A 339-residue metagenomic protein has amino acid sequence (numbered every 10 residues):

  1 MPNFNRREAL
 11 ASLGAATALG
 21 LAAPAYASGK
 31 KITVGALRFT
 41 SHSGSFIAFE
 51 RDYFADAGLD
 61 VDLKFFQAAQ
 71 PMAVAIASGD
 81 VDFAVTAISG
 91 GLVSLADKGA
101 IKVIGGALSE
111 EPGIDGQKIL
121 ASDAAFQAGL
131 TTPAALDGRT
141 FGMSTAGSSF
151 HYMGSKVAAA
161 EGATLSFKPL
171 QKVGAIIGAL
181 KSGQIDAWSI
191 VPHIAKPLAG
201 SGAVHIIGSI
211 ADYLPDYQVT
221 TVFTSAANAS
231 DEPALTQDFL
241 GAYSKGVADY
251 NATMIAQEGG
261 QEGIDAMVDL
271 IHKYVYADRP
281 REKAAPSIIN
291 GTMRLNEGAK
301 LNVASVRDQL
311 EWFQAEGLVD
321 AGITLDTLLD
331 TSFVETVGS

Functional and structural regions predicted by a protein language model:
M1-A16: N-terminal secretory signal peptides and thylakoid transit peptides that target proteins across membranes
A27-E161, F167-L170, D186-P192, G208 (+1 more regions): Short, glycine-/small- and polar/acidic-enriched structural segments that line small-molecule recognition paths
P71-A73, G90-G91, A175-A179, I194-A195 (+1 more regions): Short, hydrophobic alpha-helical packing/hinge segments within bilobed ligand-binding/sensory domains
S109-K118, V204-E232, L240, D330-E335: Periplasmic-binding protein-like
A124-T132, A227-T236: Short helix-loop capping/hinge motifs at secondary-structure junctions, enriched in acidic/polar residues
S230-L318: Secondary-structure end/capping motifs
V306-S339: Conserved C-terminal helix/tail region of periplasmic/extracytoplasmic solute-binding proteins
